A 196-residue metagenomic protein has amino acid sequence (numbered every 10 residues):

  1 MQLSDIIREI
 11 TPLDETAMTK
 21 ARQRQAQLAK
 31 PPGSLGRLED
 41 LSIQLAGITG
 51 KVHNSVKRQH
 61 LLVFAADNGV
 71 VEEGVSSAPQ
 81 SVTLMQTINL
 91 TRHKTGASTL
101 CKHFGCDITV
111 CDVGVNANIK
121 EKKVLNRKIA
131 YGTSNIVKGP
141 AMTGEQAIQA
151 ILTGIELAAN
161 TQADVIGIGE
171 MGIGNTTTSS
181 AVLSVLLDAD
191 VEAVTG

Functional and structural regions predicted by a protein language model:
M1-G196: N-terminal loops that bind phosphate or other acidic moieties and the adjacent beta-alpha structural core
